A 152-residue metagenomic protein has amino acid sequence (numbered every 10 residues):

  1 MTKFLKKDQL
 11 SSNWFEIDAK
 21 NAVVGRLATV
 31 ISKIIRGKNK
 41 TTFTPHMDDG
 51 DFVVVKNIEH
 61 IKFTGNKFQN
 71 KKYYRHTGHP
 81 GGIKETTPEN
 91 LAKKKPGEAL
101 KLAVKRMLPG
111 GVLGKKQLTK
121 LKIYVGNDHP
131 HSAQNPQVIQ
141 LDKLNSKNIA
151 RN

Functional and structural regions predicted by a protein language model:
M1-L102, V112, S132-N152: Ribosome large-subunit tunnel/peptidyl-transferase-proximal elements
L100-K101, K105, L118: Hydrophobic, well-ordered secondary-structure segments
V112-Y124: C-terminal structural segments of small proteins and small subunits
Y124-G126, P130-S132: Short, highly charged C-terminal tails/helix-capping segments
